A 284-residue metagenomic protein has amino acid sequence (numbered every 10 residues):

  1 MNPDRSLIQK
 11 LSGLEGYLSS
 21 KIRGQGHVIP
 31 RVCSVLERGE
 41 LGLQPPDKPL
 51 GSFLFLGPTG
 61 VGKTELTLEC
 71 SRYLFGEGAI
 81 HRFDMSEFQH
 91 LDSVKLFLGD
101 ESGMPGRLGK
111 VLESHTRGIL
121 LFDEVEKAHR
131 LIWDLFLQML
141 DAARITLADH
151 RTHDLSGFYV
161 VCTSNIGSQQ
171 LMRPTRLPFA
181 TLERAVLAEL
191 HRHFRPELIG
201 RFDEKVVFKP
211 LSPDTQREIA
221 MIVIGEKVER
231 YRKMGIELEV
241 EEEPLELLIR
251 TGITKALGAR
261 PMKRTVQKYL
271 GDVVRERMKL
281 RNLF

Functional and structural regions predicted by a protein language model:
M1-F284: AAA+ P-loop NTPase nucleotide-binding core of proteostasis motors
